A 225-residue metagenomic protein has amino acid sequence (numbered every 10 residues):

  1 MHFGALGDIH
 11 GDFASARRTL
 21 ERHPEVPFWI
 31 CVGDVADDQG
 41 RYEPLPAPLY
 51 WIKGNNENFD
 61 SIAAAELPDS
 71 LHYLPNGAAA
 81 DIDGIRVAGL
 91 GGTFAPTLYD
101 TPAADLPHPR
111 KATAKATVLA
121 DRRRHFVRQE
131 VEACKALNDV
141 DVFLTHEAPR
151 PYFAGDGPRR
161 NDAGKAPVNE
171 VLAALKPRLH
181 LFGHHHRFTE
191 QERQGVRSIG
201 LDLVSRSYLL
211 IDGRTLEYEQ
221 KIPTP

Functional and structural regions predicted by a protein language model:
M1-L45, N58, N138-D139: N-terminal active-site segment of His-dependent metallophosphoesterases
A5-G7, W29-D34, L49-N56, Y73-P75 (+4 more regions): Active-site neighborhood of phospho(di)ester-bond hydrolases with catalytic His/Asp-centered motifs
H10, A14, L137-K176: Active-site-proximal segments of metal-dependent phosphoesterases and phosphodiesterases across multiple
H10-A16, V35-R41, N55-I62, A78-D81 (+4 more regions): Active-site environment of divalent metal-dependent phosphoester hydrolases
R17-H23, A80-D83, V131-L137, T215: Short amphipathic alpha-helix with an adjacent loop that forms part of the alpha/beta core around
A36-G84, P96, T101-T117, D121-R122 (+1 more regions): Ligand-binding grooves and catalytic loops that recognize ribose/phosphate and carbohydrate rings, and esterified lipid
A80-D83, N169-L175, H186-P225: Binuclear metal-dependent phosphoesterase catalytic core
I85-P158: Active-site-proximal loop/helix segment associated with metal-binding centers of metalloenzymes
